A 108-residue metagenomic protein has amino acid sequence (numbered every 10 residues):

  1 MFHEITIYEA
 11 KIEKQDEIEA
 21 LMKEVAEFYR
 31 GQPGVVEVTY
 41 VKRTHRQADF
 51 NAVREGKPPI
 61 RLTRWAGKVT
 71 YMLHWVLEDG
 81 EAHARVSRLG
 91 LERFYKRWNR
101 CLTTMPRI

Functional and structural regions predicted by a protein language model:
F2-E9, M72-H74: Active-site-flanking beta-strand signature of metal-NTP-handling nucleotidyl enzymes and homologous cyclase-like
A10-D16: Short, surface-exposed ligand-recognition loops at beta-strand->loop->(often short) alpha-helix junctions that present
E19-K23: Ser/Thr-Pro-rich, acidic low-complexity intrinsically disordered regions of eukaryotic RNA-binding
E24-E37, N51-I108: An amphipathic, aromatic/His-enriched active-site/gating alpha helix that lines ligand/cofactor pockets
H45-D49: Carbohydrate-binding/catalytic loop surfaces
